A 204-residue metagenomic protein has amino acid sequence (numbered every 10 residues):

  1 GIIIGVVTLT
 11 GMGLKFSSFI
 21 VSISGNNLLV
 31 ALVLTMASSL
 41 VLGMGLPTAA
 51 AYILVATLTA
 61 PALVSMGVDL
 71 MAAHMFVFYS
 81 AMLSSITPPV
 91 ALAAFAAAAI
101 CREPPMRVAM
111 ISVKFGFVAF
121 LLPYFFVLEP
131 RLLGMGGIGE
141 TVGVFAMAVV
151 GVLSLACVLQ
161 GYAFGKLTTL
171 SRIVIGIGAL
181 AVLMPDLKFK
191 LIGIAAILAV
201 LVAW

Functional and structural regions predicted by a protein language model:
G1-W204: Alpha-helical transmembrane segments of multi-pass membrane transport proteins
